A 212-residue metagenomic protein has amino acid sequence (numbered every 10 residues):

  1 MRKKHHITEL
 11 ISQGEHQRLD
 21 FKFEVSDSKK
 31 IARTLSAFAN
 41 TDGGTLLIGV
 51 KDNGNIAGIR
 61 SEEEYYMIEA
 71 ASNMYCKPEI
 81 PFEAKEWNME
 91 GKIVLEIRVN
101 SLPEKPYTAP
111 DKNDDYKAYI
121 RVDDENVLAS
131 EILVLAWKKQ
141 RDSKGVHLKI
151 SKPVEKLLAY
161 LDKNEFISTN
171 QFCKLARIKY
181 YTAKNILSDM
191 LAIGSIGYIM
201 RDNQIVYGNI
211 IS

Functional and structural regions predicted by a protein language model:
M1-S212: Conserved N-terminal catalytic/coupling substructures associated with nucleotide/phosphate chemistry
